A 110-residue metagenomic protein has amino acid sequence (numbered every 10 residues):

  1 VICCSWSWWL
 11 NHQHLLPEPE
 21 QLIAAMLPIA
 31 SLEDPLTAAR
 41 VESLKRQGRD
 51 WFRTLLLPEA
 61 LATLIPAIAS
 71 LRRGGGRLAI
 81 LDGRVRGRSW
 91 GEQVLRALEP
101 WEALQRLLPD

Functional and structural regions predicted by a protein language model:
I2-R88: Conserved RecA-like P-loop NTPase helicase motor core
G87-D110: Short, low-complexity, polybasic intrinsically disordered segments
